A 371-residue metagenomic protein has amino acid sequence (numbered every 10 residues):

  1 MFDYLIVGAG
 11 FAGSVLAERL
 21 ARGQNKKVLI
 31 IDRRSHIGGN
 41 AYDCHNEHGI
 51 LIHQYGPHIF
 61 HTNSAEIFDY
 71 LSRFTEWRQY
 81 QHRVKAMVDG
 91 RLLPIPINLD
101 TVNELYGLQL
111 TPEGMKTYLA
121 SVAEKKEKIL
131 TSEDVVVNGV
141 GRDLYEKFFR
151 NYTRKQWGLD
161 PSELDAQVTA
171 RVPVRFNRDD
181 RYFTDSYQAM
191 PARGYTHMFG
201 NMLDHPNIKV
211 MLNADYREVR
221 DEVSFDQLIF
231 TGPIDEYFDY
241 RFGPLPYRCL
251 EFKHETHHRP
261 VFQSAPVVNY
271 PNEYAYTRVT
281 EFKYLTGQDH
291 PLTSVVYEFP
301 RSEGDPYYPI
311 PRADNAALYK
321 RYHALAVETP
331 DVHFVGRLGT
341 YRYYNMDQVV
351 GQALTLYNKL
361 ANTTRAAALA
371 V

Functional and structural regions predicted by a protein language model:
M1-A12, L29: Beta1/beta-strand and adjacent pyrophosphate-binding region of the FAD-binding site in flavoprotein oxidoreductases
A12-G13, I37: Hydrophobic/small residue at the entry helix of a nucleotide-binding pocket
E18-E47: Glycine-rich FAD pyrophosphate-binding loop
H48-V122: Dinucleotide-binding Rossmann-like beta1-alpha1 core, especially the glycine-rich loop that anchors the ADP
D69, L144, Q263-A265: Structural/interface elements that position substrates and couple domains in central-metabolism enzymes
Q81, V210-A214, G336: Short loop/edge segments at beta-strand edges and connector loops that shape dinucleotide/nucleotide cofactor-binding
D89-P94, L99-Q227, T231, E236-F238: Active-site/ligand-binding neighborhood in enzyme catalytic cores
F225-D226, E236-A368: C-terminal segments that line or cap access tunnels to active or ligand-binding sites in enzymes and enzyme-associated
